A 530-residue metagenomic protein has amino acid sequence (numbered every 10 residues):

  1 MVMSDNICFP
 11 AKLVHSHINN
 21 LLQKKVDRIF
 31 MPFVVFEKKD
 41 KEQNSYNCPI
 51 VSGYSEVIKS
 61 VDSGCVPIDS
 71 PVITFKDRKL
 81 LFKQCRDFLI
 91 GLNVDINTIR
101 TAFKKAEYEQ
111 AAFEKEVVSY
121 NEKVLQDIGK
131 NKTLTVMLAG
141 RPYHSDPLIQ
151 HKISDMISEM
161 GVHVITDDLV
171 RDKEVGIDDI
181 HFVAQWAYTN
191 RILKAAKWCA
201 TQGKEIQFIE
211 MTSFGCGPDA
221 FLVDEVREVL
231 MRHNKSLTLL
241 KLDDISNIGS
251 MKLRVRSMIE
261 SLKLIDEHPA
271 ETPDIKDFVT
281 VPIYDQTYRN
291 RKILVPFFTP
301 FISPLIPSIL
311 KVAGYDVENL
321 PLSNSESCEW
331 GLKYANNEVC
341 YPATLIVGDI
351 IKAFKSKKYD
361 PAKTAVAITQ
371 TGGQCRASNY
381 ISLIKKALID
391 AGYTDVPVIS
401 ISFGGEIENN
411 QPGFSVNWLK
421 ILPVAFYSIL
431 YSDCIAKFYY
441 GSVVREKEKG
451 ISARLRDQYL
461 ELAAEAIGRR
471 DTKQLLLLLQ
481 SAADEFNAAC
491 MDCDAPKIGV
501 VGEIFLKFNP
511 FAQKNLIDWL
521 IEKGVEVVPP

Functional and structural regions predicted by a protein language model:
M1-P530: An N-terminal assembly and electron-transfer interface module characteristic of large anaerobic redox and radical
